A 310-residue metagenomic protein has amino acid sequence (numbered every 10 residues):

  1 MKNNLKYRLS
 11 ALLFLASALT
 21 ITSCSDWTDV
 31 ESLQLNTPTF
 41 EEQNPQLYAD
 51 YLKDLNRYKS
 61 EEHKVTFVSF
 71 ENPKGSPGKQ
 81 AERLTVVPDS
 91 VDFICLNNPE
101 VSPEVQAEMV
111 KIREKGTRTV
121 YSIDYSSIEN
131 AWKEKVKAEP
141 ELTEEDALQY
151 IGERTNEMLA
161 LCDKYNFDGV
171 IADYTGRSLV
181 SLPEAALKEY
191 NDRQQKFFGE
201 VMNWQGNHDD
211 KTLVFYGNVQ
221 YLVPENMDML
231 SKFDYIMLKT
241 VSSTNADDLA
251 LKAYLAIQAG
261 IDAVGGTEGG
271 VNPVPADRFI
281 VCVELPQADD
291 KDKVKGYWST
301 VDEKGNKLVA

Functional and structural regions predicted by a protein language model:
M1-E61: Bacterial Sec-dependent N-terminal signal peptides
E62-Q258, A276-D292, A310: Chitinase-like catalytic core of GlcNAc-active glycosidases
G270-V271: A conserved mid-domain beta-alpha-beta active-site/ligand-binding segment of alpha/beta enzyme cores
D290-V309: Contiguous terminal or domain-adjacent regions that often encompass a lipid-handling module or interaction segment
